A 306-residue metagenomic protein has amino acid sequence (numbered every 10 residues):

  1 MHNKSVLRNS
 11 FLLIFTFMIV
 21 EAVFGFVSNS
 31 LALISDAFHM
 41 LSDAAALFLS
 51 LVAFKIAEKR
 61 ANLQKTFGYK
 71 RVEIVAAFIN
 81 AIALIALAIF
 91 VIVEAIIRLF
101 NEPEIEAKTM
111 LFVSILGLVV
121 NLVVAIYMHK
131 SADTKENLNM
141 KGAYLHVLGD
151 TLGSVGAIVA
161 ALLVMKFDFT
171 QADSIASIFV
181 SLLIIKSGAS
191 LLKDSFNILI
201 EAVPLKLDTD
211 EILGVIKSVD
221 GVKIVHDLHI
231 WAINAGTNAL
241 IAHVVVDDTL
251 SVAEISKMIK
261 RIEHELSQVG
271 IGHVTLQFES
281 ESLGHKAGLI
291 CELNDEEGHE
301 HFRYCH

Functional and structural regions predicted by a protein language model:
M1-N9, A32, F38, L49-H306: Alpha-helical transmembrane segments and adjacent TM-loop junctions that form the membrane-embedded core of multi-pass
S10-V20: The first (N-terminal) embedded transmembrane alpha-helix
A22-I34: Short, hydrophobic transmembrane alpha-helix segments
L31, S42-A45: Extracellular loop-to-transmembrane helix junctions
